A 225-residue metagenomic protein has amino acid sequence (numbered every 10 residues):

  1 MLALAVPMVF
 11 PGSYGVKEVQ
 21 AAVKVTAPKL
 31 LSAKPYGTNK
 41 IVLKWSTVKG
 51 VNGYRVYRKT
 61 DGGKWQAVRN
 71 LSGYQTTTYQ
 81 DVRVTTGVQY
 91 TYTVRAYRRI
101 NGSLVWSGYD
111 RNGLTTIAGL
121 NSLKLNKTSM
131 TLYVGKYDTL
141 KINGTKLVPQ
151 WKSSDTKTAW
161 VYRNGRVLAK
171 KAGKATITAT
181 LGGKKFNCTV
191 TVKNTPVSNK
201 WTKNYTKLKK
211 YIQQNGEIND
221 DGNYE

Functional and structural regions predicted by a protein language model:
V6-V25: Sec-dependent signal peptide cleavage junction
V19-G50, T86, S103-G119: Pro/Thr/Ser/Gly-rich low-complexity, intrinsically disordered linker/stalk tracts
G50-R69: Extracellular low-complexity, O-glycosylation-prone stalks/linkers
Q75-Q80: Short S/T/G- and acidic-enriched coil/turn segments that sit immediately N-terminal to beta-strands in beta-sandwich
D81-G102: Beta-strand-rich modules
N101-R111, T180-C188: Short, exposed coil/turn segments at beta-strand boundaries within extracellular/luminal domains
G119-P196: Extracytoplasmic soluble-region selector
T206-E225: A cross-family detector of function-defining hotspots
